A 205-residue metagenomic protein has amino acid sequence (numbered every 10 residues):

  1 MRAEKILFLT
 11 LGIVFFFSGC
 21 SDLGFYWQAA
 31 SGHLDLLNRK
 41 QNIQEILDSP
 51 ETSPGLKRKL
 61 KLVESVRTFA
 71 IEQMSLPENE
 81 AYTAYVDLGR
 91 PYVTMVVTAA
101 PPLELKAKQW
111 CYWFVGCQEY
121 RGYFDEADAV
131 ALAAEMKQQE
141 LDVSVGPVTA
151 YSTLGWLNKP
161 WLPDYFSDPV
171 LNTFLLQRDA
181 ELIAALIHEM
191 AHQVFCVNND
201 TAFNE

Functional and structural regions predicted by a protein language model:
M1-L7: Bacterial N-terminal signal peptides that target proteins for export
L7, Q41, L176-A180: Generic hydrophobic alpha-helical membrane-segment signal
F8-S18: Bacterial N-terminal signal peptides
G19-Q41: Bacterial Sec signal peptide processing site at the extreme N-terminus
H33-A70: Amphipathic alpha-helical packing elements
V66-Q73, P77-E205: Acidic/His-rich structured neighborhood in mature extracellular/periplasmic domains
